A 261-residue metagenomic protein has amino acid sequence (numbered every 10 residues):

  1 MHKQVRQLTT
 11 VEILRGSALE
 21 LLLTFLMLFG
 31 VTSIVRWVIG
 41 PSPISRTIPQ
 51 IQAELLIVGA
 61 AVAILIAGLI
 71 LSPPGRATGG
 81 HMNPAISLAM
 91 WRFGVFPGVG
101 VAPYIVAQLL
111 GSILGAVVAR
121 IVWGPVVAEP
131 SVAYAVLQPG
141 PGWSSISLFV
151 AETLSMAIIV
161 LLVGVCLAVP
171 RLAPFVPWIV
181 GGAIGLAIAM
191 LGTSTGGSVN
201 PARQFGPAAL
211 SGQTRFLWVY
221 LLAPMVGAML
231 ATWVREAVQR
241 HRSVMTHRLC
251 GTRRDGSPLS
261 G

Functional and structural regions predicted by a protein language model:
M1-G261: Membrane-interface helix-loop junctions and terminal tails of multi-pass membrane proteins
